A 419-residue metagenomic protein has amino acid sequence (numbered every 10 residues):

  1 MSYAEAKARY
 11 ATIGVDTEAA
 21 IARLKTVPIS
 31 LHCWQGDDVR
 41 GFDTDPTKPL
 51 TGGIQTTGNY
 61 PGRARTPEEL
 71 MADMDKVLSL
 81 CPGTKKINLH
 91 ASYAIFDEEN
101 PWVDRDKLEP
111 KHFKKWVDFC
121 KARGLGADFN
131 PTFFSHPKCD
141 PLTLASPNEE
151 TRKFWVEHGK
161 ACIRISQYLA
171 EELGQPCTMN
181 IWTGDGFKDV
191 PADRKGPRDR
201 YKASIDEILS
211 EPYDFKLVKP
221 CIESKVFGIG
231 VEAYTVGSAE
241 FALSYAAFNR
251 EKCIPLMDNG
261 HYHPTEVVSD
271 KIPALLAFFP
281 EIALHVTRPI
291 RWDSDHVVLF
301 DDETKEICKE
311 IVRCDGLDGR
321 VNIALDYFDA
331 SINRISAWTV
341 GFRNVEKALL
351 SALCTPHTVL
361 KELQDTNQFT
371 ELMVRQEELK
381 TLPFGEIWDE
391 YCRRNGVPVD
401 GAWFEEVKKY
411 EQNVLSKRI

Functional and structural regions predicted by a protein language model:
M1-P147, F154, R164, Q175-C177 (+5 more regions): Alpha/beta catalytic barrel-like cores
M71-S79, F119-G126, G159-Q175, R200-D214 (+3 more regions): Structured alpha-helical segments in the cores of large, soluble enzyme domains
P110, A145-K160, K195-K202, V236: Short, amphipathic alpha-helical segments
S166-A192, V218-C221: Active-site groove signature of glycoside hydrolases
G184-G186, K225, Y327: Short linear capping/connector segments at secondary-structure termini
K188-E303: Acidic/histidine-rich catalytic cores of soluble enzymes
